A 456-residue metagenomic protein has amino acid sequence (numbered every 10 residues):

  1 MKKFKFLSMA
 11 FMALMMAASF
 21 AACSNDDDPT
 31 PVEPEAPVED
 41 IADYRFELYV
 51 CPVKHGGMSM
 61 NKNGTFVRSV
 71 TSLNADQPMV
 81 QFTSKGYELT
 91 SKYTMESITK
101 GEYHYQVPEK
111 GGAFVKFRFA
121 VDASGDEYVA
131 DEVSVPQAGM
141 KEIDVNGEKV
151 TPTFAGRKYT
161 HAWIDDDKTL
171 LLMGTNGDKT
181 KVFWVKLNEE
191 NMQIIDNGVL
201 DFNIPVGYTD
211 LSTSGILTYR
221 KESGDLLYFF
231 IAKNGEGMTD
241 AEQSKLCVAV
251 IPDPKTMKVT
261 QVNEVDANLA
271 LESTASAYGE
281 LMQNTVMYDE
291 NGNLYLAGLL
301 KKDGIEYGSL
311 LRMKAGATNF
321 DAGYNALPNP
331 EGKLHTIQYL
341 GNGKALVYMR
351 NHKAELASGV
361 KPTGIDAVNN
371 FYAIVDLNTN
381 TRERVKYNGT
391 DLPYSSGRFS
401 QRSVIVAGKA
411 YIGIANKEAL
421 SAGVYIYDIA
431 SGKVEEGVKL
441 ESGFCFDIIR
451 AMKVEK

Functional and structural regions predicted by a protein language model:
M1-E47: Bacterial Sec-dependent N-terminal signal peptides
G56-N63, K110-G112, T175-K181, G237-L246 (+3 more regions): Short, solvent-exposed loop/turn segments at conserved positions within beta-propeller repeat blades
S59-K186: Post-signal peptide N-terminal segment of secreted/secretory-pathway proteins
N63-S72, K181-Q193, A241-K258, Y307-T318 (+2 more regions): Beta-propeller blade signature
A75-E88, G125-G147, N191-G207, K258-L269 (+3 more regions): Beta-propeller fold detector
G86-K100, D144-W163, V206-Y219, L271-V286 (+3 more regions): Repeated scaffold domains used in trafficking and secretory/extracellular systems, primarily beta-propellers
P205-P362: Acidic, serine/threonine- and glycine-rich low-complexity intrinsically disordered segments that serve as flexible
A317-L420: Intrinsically disordered, low-complexity segments enriched in Gly and acidic/Ser/Thr residues that form flexible
